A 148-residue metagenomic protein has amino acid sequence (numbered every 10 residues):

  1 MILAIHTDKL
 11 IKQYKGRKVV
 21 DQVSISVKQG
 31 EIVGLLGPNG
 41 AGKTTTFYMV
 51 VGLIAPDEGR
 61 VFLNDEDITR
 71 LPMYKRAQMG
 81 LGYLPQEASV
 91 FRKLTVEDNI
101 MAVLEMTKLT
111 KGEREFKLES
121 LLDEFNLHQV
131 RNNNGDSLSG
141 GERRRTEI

Functional and structural regions predicted by a protein language model:
R17-K18, K75: Short coil-to-beta microelement around the adenine-binding A-loop and adjacent beta1/P-loop entry of ABC ATPase
V33-P38: The feature captures the beta-strand-to-loop junction immediately N-terminal to the Walker
V51: Helix-to-loop junction immediately C-terminal to a conserved catalytic motif
G59-D67, M79, K117: Conserved ABC transporter NBD signature motif
E66, G112-V130: Conserved ABC ATPase "signature" region
K93-A102, R131-N134: Short coil-to-helix segment of the ABC ATPase nucleotide-binding domain corresponding to the Q-loop/switch region
N134-L138, E142: Conserved ABC ATPase signature
